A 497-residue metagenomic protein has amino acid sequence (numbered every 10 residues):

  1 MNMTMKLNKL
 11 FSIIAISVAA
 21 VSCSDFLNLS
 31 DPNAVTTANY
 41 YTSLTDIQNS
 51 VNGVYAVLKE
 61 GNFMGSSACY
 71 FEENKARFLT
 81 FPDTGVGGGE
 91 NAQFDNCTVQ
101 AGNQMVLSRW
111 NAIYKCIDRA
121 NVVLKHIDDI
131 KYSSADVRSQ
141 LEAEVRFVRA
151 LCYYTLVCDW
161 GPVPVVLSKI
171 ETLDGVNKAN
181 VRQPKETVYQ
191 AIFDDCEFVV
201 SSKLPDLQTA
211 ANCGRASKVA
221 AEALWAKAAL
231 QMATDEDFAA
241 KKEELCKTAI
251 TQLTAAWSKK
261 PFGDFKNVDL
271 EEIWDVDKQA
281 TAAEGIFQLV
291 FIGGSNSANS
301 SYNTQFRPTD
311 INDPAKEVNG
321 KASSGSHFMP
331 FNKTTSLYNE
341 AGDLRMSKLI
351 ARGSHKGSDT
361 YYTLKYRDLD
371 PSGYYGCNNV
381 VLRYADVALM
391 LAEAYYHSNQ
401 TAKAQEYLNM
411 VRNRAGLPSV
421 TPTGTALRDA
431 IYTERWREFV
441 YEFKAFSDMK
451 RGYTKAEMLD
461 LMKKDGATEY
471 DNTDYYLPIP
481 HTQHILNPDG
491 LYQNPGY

Functional and structural regions predicted by a protein language model:
M1-P32: Bacterial Sec-dependent N-terminal signal peptides
S22-S24, Y55, F63, L79-T80 (+7 more regions): Long, intrinsically disordered, low-complexity segments
S24-E90, L167, Y189, F193-S202 (+2 more regions): An aromatic- and glycine-enriched ligand-binding surface/loop that stacks and positions planar moieties
Q48-N62, V86-W160, R182-Q190, C196-A211 (+4 more regions): Conserved, well-structured interaction surfaces
V86, N91-C97, S326-R383, G496: Flexible, polar/acidic helix-loop-strand segments at domain edges
